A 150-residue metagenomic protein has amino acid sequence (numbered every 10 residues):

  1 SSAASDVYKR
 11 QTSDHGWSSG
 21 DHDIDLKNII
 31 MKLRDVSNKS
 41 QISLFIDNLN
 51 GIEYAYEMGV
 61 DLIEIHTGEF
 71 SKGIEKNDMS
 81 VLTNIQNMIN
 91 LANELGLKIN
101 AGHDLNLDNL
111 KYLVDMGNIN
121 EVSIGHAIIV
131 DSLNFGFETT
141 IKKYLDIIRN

Functional and structural regions predicted by a protein language model:
S1-Y8: Short, small-residue-biased leader/transition segments that mark boundaries at the very start of proteins
S5, N38, E57-E64, D115-I124: Glycine-enriched alpha-helix->loop->beta-strand junction motifs that scaffold or abut catalytic
K9-G20, T67-K76, S132: Glycine-rich, proline-tolerant flexible connector loops at the mouths of alpha/beta enzymes
H15, N77-D78, D131-N150: C-terminal helical cap(s) of enzyme catalytic domains, especially alpha/beta-barrels
H22-Q41, D78-A101, Y144-I148: Alpha-helix-loop-beta-strand connector modules within alpha/beta enzyme cores
Q41-L91: Histidine/lysine/aspartate-rich catalytic loop segments that bind and position anionic ligands
F45-L49, G68-F70, L97-K98, G102-D108 (+1 more regions): Active-site beta-loop-alpha junctions enriched in small/polar residues
L49-M58, L105-I119: Catalytic cores of alpha/beta
